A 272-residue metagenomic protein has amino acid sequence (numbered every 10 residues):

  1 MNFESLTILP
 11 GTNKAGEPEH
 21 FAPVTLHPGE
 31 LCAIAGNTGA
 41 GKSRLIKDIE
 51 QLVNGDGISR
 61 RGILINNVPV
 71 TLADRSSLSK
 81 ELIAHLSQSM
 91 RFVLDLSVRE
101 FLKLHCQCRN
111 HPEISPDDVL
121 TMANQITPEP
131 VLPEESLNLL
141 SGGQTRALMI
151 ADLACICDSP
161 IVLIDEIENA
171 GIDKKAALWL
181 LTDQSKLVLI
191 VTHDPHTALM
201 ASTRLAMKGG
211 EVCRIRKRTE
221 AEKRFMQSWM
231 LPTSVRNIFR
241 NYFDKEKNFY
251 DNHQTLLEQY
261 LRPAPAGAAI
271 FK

Functional and structural regions predicted by a protein language model:
E30, I46-N110: ABC ATPase nucleotide-binding domain signature region
T38: The conserved Walker
S43: Walker A/P-loop
E135-L140: Conserved ABC ATPase signature
G142-L163: GG-anchored amphipathic helix commonly corresponding to the ABC/SMC/Rad50 NBD signature/C-loop
I190-H193: H-loop/switch region of ABC-family ATPase nucleotide-binding domains
L199-M207: Conserved catalytic segment of ABC-fold P-loop ATPases
G210-Q254: Conserved beta-strand-loop-alpha-helix hinge in the C-terminal portion of ABC ATPase nucleotide-binding domains
